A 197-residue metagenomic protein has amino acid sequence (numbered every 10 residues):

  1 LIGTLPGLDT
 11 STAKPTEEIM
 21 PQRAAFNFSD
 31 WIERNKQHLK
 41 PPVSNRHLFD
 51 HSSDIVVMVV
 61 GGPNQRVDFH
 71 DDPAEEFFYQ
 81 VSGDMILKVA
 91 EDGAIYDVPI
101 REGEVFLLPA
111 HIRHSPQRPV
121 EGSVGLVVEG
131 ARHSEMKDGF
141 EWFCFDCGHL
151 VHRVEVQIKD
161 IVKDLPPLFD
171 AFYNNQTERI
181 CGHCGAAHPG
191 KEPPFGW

Functional and structural regions predicted by a protein language model:
G7-D9, A13-G61, Q65-D68, L165-W197: A short, N-terminal "cap"/entry segment at the start of jelly-roll beta-barrel domains of the cupin/DSBH fold
V57, D68-H70, E75-Q80, D97-V98 (+2 more regions): His/acidic/aromatic-lined binding-pocket segments of jelly-roll/cupin-type domains and related regulatory beta-sandwich
V60, I100-V120, E129: Conserved metal-binding segment of the jelly-roll/cupin
D71-A90, G125, G130: Short, conserved beta-strand element in jelly-roll/cupin
V120-K137: A short hydrophobic beta-strand segment most commonly corresponding to one strand of the jelly-roll/cupin
G139-E141, G148, N174-E178: Residues immediately within or flanking Cys/His clusters that coordinate Zn2+ in small zinc-binding modules
F145-G148, G185: Cys/His-coordinated zinc-binding microdomains
V151-I158, P189-F195: Short Cys/His-rich "knuckle" micro-motifs
